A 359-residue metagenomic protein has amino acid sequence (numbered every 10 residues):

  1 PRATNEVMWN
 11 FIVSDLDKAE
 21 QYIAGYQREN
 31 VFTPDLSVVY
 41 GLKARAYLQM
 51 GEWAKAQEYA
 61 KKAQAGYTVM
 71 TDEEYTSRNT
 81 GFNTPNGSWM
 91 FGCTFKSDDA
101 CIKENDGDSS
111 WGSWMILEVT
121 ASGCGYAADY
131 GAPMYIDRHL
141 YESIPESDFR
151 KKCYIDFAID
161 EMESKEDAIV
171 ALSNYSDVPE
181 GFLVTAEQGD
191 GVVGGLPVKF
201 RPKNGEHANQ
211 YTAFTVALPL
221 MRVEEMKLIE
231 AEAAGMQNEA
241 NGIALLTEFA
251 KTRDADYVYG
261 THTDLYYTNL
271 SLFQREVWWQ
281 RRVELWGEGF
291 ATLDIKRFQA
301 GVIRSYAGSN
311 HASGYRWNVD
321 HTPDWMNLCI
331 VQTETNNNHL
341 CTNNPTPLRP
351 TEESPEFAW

Functional and structural regions predicted by a protein language model:
P1-G107, Y141-W359: Acidic/polar-rich alpha-helix caps and helix-coil junctions
W111-A132: Short, cationic low-complexity segments
